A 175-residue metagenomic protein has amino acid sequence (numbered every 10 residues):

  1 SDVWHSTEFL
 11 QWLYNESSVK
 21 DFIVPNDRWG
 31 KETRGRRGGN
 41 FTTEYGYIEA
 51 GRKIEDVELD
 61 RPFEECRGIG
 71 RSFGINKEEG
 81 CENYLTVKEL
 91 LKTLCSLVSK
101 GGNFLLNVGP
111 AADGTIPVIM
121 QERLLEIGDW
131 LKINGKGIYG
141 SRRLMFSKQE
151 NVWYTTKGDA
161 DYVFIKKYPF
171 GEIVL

Functional and structural regions predicted by a protein language model:
S1-L175: Mature catalytic domains of secreted/periplasmic carbohydrate-active enzymes
